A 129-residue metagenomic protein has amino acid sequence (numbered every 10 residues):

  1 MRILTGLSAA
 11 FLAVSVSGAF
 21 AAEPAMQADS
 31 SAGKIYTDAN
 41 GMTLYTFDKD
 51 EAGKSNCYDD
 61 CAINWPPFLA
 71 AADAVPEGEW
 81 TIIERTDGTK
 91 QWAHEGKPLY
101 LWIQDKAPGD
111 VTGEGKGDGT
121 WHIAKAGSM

Functional and structural regions predicted by a protein language model:
M1-A21: Gram-negative bacterial Sec-dependent N-terminal signal peptides
I3-L4, F20-M129: Compact beta-sheet-dominated domain cores in extracellular/mature segments
